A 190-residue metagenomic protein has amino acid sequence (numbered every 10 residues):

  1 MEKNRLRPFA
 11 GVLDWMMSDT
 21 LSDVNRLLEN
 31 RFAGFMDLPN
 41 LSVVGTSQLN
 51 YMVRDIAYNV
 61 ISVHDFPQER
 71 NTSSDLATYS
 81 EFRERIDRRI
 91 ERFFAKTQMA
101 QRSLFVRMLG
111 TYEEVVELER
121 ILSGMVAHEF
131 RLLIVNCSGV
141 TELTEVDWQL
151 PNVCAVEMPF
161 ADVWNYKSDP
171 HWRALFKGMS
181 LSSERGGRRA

Functional and structural regions predicted by a protein language model:
M1-A190: Extracellular glycan-modifying ectodomains
